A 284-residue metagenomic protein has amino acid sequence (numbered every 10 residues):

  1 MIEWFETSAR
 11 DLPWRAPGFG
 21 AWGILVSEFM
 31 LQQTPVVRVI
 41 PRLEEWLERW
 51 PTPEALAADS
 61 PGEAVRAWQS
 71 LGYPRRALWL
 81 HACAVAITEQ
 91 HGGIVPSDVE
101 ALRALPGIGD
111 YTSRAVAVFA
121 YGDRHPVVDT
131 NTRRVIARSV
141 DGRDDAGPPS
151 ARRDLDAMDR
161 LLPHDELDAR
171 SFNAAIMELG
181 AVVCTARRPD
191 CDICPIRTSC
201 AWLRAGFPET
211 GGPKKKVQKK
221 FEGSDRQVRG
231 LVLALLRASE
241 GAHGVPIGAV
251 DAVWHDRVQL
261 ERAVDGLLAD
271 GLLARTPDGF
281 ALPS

Functional and structural regions predicted by a protein language model:
E3-R229, R237-V245, D251-V258: Catalytic cores of DNA base-excision repair glycosylases
V245-I247, L273-A274: Conserved active-site loop/cleft motifs that coordinate metal ions or position small ligands
W254-L268: Short amphipathic alpha-helical interaction segments
L268-F280: A short, conserved structural fragment
